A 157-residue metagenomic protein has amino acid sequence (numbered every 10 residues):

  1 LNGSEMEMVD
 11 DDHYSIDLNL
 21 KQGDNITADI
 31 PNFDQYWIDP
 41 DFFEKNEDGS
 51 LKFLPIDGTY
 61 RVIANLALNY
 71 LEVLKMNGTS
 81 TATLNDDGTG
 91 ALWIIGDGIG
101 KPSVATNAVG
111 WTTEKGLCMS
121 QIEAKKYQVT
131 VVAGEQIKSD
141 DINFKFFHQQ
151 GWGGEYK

Functional and structural regions predicted by a protein language model:
L1-K157: Insoluble glucan recognition modules
